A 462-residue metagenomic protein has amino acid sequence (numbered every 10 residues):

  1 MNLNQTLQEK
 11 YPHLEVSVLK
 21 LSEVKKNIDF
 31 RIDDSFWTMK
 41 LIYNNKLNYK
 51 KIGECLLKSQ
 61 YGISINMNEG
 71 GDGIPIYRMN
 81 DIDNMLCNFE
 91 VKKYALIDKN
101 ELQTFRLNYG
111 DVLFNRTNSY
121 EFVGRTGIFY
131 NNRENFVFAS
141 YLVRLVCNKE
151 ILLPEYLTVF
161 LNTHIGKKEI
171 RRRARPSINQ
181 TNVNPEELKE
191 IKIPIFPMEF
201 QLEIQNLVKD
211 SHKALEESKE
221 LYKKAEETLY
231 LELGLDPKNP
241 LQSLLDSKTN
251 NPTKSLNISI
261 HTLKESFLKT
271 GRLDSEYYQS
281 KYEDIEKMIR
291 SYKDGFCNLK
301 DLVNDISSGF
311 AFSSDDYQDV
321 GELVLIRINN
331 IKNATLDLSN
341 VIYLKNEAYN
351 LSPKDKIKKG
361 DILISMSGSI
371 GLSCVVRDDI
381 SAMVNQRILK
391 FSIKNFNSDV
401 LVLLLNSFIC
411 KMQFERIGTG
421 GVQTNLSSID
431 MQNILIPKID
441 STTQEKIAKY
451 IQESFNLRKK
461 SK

Functional and structural regions predicted by a protein language model:
M1-I63, P197-F310, D440-K462: Non-catalytic DNA-recognition/assembly elements of restriction-modification systems
Y49-I65, N80-D111, C297-S314, N329-K359: Sequence-specific dsDNA recognition surfaces
I65-G73, R172-A174, P240-L245, F312-G321 (+1 more regions): Short coil/turn segments at secondary-structure boundaries
R78, F105, Y109, L113-F160 (+3 more regions): A short beta-sheet element
E101-L102, I178, L351-S352, D378 (+1 more regions): A structural connector/turn signal
F105-V112, V137-A139, L152, P185-E186 (+5 more regions): Elongated alpha-helical scaffolds
N135-V143, R175-E199, A382-L389, G420-T443: A short glycine-rich beta-alpha junction/loop motif
T163-G166, S407: Glycine-rich, acidic and aromatic/proline-enriched surface loops and short helix-turn segments that act as binding
